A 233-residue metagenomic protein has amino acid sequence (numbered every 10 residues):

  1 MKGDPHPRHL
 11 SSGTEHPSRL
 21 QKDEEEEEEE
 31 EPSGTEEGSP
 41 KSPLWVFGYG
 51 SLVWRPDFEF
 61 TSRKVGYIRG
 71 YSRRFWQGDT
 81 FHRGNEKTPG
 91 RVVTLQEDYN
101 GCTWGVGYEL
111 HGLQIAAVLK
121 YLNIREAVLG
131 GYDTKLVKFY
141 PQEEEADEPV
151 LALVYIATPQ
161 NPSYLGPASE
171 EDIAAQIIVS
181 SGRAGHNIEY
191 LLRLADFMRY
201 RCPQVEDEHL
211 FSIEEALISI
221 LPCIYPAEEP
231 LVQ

Functional and structural regions predicted by a protein language model:
K2-Q233: A glycine-rich, hydrophobic/aromatic-adjacent loop/helix-cap motif
